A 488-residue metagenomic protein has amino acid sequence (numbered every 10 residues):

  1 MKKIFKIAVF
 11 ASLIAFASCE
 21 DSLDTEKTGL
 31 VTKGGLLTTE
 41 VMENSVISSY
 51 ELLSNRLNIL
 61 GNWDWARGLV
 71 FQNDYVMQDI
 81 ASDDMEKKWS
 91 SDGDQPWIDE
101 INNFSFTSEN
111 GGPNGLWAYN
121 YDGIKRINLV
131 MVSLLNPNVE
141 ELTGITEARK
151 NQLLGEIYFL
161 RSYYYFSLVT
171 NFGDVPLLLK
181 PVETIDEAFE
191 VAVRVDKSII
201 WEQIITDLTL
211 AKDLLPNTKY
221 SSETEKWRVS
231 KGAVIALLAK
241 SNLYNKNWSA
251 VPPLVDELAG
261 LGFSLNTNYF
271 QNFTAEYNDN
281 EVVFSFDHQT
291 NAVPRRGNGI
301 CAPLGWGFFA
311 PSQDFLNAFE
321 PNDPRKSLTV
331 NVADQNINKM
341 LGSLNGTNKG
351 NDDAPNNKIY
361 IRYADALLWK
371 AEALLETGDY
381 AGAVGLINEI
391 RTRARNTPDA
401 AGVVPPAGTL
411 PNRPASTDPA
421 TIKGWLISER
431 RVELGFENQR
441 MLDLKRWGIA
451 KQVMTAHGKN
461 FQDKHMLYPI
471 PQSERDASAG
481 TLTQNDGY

Functional and structural regions predicted by a protein language model:
K2-F10: Sec-dependent signal peptide recognition, specifically the positively charged N-region followed immediately by
K6, C19-R67, T107-R295, P321-Y488: Acidic/polar-rich alpha-helix caps and helix-coil junctions
A11-S18: Hydrophobic h-region of N-terminal signal peptides that target proteins for export in Gram-negative bacteria
S12, M77-S91, G144, K219: Primarily recognizes Gram-negative and organellar outer-membrane beta-barrels
W65-Q78: Acidic helix-start/capping segments at beta-turn-to-alpha-helix junctions
W89-D99: Cytochrome P450
P294-F308: Active-site-adjacent substrate-recognition loops and nearby beta-strands within hydrolase catalytic domains
L304-R325: Short, cationic low-complexity segments
